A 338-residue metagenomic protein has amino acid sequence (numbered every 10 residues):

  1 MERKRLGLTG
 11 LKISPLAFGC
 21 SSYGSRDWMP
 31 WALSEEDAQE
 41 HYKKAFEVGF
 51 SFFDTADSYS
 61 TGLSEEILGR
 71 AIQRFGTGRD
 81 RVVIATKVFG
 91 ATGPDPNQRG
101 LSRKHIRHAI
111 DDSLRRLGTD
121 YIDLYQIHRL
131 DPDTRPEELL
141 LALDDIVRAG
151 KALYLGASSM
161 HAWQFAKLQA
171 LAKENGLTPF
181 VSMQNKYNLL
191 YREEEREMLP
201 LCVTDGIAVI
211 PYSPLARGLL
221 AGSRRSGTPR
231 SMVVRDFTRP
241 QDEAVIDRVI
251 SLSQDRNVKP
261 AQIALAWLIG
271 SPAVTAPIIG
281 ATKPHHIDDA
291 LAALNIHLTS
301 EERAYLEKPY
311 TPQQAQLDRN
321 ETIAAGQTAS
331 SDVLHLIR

Functional and structural regions predicted by a protein language model:
M1-V82, R148: N-terminal binding-site loop/beta-alpha segment at the start of enzyme catalytic domains that lines or forms
L6, F18, A38, A45 (+14 more regions): Conserved, mostly hydrophobic/aromatic
L11-L16, G49-F52, T77-V82, T119-D123 (+5 more regions): Short, well-ordered coil/turn segments that N-cap beta-strands
S21, A56-S58, K87-A91, I127-L130 (+4 more regions): Active-site beta-loop-alpha junctions enriched in small/polar residues
R26, G93-E193: Glycine/proline-rich, positively charged, aromatic-decorated active-site loop/lid region on the catalytic face
Q39, T204-G206, T228-D255, G270-V274 (+1 more regions): Terminal-tail/helix-coil boundary detector
Y42, E65, G69-I72, I110-L114 (+7 more regions): Generic structural signal for well-ordered alpha-helices, preferentially at hydrophobic/aromatic core positions
E194-T228, K259: Aromatic-lined glycan-binding groove of carbohydrate-active enzymes
